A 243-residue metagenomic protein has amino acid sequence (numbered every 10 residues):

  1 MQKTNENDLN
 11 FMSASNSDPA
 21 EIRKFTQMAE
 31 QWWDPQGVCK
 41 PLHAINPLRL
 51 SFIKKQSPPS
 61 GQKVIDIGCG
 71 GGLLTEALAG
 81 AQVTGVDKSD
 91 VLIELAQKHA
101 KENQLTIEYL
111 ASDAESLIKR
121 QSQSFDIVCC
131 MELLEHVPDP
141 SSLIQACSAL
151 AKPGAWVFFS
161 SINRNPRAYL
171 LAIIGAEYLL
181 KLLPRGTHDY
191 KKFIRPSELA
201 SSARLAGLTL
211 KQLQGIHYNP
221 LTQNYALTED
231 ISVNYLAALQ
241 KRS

Functional and structural regions predicted by a protein language model:
Q2-W33: N-terminal, positively charged/glycine-rich alpha-helical extensions of SAM-dependent methyltransferases
H43-S60: Conserved alpha-helix/loop element of class I SAM-dependent methyltransferases that forms part of the SAM/SAH-binding
G61-G70: Conserved class I S-adenosyl-L-methionine
L73-S116: Class I SAM-dependent methyltransferase SAM/SAH-binding core
C129: A conserved beta-strand element that flanks and buttresses the S-adenosyl-L-methionine
S141-W156: A short glycine-rich, Lys/Arg-flanked "PGG" loop and its adjoining helix->strand segment in the class I
F158-L180: Conserved class I S-adenosyl-L-methionine
K181-E198: Acceptor-substrate binding/catalytic loop of class I
